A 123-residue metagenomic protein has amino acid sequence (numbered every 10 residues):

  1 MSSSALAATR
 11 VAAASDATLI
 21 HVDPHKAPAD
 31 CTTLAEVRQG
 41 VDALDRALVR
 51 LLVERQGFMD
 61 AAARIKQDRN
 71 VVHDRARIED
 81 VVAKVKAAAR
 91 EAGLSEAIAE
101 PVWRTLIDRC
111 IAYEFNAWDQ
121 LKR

Functional and structural regions predicted by a protein language model:
S2-R123: Domain-level signature for soluble enzymes in the chorismate/prephenate branch of the shikimate pathway
